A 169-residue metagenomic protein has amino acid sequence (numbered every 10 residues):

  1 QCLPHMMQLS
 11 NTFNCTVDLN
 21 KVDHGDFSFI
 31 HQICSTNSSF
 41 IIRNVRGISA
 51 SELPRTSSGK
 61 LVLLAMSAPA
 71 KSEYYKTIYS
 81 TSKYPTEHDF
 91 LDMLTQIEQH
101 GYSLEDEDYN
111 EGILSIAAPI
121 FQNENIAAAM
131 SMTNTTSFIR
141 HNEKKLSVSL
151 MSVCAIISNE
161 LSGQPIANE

Functional and structural regions predicted by a protein language model:
Q1-Y74: Amphipathic alpha-helical effector-binding/dimerization core of metabolite-sensing transcriptional regulators
H5-T12, S149-L161: Generic non-transmembrane alpha-helical segments
C15, Y102, G163: Short glycine/serine/threonine/alanine-rich loop segments
F29, I116, E169: Short Asp/Glu-rich motifs
M66-P69, G101, L161: A general structural signal marking secondary-structure boundaries and capping sites
Y75-K83: Short histidine-centered catalytic/ligand-binding loop motif
K83-S158: Extended hydrophobic
G163-E169: Short, highly charged C-terminal tails/helix-capping segments
